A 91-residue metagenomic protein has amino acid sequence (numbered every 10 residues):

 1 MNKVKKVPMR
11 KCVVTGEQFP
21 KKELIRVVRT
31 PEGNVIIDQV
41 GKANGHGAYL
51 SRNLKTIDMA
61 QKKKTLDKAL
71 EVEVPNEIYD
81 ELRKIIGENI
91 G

Functional and structural regions predicted by a protein language model:
M1-K5, E88-G91: Short, Lys/Arg-enriched, disordered terminal segments
N2-M9, N34-A48: Immediate flanking context of iron-sulfur cluster ligation sites
C12, S51: Short cysteine-rich clusters marking metal-coordination/redox-active sites
T15: Metallo-beta-lactamase
Q18-K21, L54: Cys/His-rich metal-chelating microdomains
P20-I37: Short recognition patches in nucleic-acid-associated and regulatory proteins
Y49-L50, D58: Short hydrophobic-aromatic micro-motifs
D58, K63-G91: C-terminal structural segments of small proteins and small subunits
